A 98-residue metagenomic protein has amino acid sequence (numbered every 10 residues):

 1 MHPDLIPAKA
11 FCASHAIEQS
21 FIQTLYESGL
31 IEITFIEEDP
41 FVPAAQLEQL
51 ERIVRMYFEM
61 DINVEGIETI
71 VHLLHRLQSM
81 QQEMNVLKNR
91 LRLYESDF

Functional and structural regions predicted by a protein language model:
M1-F21: Polyanion-binding surface elements
H2, S28, E32, D39 (+1 more regions): Arg/Lys-rich, alpha-helical DNA-contact motif
Q19-F35: Major-groove DNA-recognition helix of helix-turn-helix-type DNA-binding domains
